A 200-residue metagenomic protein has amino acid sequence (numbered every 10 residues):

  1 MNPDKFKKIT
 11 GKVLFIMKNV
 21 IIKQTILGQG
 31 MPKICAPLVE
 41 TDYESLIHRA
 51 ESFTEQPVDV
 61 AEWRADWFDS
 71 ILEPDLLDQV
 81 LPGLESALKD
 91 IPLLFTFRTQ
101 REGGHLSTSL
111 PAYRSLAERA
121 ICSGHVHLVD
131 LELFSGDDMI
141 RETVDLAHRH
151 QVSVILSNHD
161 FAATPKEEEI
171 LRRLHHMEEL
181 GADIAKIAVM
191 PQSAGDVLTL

Functional and structural regions predicted by a protein language model:
N2-D4: Intrinsic-disorder-associated, low-complexity terminal segments enriched in Asp/Asn/His/Tyr and depleted of Lys/Arg
L14-H48: N-terminal amphipathic alpha-helix/helix-capping segment at the start of soluble metabolic enzymes
I26-G30, I121-S123, M177-E179: Solvent-exposed alpha-helices and their adjacent loops that cap or buttress functional pockets in soluble metabolic
P32, I91-P92, V152: A structural micro-motif
A36-T54, V60-V144, H159-A163: Active-site beta->alpha loop and helix N-cap motifs at the rims of alpha/beta catalytic domains
P57, G124-H125, Q151, G181: Glycine-centered loop/turn motif at secondary-structure junctions
L133-T199: Catalytic alpha/beta core domains of metabolic enzymes, predominantly
